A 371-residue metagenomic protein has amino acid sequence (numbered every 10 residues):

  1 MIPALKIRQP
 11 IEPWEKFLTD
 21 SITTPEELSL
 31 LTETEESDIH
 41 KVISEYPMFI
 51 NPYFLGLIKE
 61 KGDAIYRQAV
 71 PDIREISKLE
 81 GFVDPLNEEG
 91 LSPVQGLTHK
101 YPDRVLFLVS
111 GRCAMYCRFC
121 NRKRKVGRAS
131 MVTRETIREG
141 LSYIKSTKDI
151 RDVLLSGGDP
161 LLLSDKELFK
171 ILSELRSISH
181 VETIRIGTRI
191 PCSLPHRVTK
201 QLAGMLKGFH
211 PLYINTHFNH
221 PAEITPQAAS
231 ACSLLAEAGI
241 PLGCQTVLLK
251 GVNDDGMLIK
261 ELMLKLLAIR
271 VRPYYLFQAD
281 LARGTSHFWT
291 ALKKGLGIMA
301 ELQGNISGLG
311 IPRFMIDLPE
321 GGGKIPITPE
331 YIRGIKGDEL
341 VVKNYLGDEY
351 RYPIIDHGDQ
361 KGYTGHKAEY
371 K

Functional and structural regions predicted by a protein language model:
M1-K100: Flexible, acidic/Gly-rich N-terminal and inter-domain linker regions that tether and position cofactor-handling modules
D38-I39, K125-M131, G158-D159, R189: Flexible, glycine/proline-enriched loop segments at strand-loop-helix junctions that form or flank small-ligand binding
F54, C117, Y274: Conserved, mostly hydrophobic/aromatic
S92-Q95, R104-L108, R138-K145: Short, charged beta->alpha transition segments
H99-R134, I186: Canonical Radical SAM [4Fe-4S] cluster-binding loop centered on the CxxxCxxC motif and its immediate flanking residues
F119-C120, K148, A229-D254, E339 (+1 more regions): Mobile, glycine- and charge-enriched loop segments and immediately flanking short secondary-structure elements within
R138-K145, D149-I150, L161-I306: Conserved AdoMet/S-adenosylmethionine-binding subsite of the radical SAM
M299-K371: C-terminal accessory regions of radical SAM enzymes
